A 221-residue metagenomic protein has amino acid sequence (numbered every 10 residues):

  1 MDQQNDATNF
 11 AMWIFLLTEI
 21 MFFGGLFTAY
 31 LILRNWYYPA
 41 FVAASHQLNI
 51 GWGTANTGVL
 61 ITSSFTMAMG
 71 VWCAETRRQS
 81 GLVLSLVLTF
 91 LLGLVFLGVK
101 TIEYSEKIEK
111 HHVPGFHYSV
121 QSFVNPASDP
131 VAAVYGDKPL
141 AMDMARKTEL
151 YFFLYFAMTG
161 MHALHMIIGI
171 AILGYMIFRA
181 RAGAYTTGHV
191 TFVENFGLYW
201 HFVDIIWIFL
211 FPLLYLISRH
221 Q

Functional and structural regions predicted by a protein language model:
M1-Q221: ...captures the hydrophobic TM-helix bundle architecture rather than a specific catalytic motif, and can also fire on
